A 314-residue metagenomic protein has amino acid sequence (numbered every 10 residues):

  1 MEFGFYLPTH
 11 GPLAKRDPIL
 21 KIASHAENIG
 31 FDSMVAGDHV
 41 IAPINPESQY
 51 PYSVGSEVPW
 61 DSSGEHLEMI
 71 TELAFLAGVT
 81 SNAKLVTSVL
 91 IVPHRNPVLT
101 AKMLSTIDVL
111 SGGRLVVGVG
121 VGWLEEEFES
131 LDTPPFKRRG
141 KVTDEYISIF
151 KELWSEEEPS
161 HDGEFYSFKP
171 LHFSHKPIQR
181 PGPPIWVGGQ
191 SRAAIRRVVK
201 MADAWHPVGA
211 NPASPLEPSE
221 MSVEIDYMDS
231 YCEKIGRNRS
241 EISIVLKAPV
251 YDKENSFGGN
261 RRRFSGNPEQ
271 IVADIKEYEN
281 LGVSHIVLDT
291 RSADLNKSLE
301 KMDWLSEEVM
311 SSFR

Functional and structural regions predicted by a protein language model:
M1-R314: Active-site-adjacent structural elements that line small-molecule/cofactor binding pockets in enzymes
